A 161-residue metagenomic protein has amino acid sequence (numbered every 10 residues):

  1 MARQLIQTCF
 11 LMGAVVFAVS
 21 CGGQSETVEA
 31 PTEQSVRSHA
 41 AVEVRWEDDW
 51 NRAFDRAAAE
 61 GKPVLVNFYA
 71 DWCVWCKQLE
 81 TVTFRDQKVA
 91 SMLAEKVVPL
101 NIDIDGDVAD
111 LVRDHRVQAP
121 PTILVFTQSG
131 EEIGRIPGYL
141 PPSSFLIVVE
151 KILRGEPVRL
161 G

Functional and structural regions predicted by a protein language model:
M1-F10: Bacterial N-terminal signal peptides that target proteins for export
F17-S20: C-terminal motif of bacterial Sec signal peptides marking the signal peptidase cleavage site
G22-E29: Bacterial lipoprotein signal-peptidase II cleavage site
V44-D48, V82-V108, V117: Thiol-based oxidoreductase modules, predominantly thioredoxin-like and allied folds used for disulfide exchange
R45-K62, L93: A short beta-strand-turn-helix
A59-W72: Short active-site neighborhood of thiol/selenol oxidoreductases, capturing the structured segment around
A70-F84: Conserved redox-active cysteine motifs that mediate thiol-disulfide chemistry, especially di-cysteine Cys-X(1-2)-Cys
V82, Q118-L160: Non-catalytic, surface beta->alpha helical segment in thiol-disulfide oxidoreductase systems
